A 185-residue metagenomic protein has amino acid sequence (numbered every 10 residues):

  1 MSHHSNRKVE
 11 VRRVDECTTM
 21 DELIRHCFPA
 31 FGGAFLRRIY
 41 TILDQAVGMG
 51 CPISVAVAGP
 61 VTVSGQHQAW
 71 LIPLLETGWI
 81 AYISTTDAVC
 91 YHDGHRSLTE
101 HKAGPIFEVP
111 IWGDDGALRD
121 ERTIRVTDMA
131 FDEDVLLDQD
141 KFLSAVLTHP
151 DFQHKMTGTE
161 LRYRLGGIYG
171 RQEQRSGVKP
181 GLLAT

Functional and structural regions predicted by a protein language model:
M1-T185: Metallocofactor- and cofactor-centric catalytic cores in central/energy metabolism, strongly enriched
